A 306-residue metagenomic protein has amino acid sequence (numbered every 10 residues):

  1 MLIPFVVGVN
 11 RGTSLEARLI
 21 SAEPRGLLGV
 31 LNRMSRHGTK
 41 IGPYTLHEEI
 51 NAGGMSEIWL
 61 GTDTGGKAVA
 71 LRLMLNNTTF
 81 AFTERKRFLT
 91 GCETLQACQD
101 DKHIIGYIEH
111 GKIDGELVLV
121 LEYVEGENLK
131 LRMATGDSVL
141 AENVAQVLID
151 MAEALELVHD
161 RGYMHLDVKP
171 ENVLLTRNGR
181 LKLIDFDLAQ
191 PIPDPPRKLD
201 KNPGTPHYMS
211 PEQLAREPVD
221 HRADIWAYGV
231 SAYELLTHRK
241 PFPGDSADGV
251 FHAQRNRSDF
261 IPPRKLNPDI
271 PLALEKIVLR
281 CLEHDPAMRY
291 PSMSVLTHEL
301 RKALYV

Functional and structural regions predicted by a protein language model:
T78-A97: AlphaC helix of the eukaryotic protein kinase fold
H110: Activation-segment/catalytic-loop signature of the eukaryotic protein kinase fold
D114-N128: Conserved short submotifs of the Hanks-type protein kinase catalytic core that shape the nucleotide-binding pocket
L129-V139: AlphaC helix of the protein kinase catalytic domain
V147-L148: Activation segment signature within eukaryotic-like protein kinase domains
E153-Y163: Protein kinase catalytic-loop region centered on the HRD/HxD motif
